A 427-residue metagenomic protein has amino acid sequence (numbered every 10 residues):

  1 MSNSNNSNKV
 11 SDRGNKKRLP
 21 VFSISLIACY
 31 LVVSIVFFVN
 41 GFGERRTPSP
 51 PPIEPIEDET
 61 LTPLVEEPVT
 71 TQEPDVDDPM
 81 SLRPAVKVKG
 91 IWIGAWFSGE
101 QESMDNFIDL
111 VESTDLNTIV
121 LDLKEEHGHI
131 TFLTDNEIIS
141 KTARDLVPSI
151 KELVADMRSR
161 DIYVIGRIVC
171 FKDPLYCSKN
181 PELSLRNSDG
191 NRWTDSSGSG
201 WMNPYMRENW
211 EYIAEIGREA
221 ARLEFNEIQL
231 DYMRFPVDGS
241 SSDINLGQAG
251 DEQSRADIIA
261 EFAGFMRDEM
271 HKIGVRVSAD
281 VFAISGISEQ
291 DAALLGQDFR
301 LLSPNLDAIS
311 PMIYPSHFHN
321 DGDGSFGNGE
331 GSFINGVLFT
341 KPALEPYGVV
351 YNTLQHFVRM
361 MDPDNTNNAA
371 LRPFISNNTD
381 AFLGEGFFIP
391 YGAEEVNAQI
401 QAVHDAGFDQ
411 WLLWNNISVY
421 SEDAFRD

Functional and structural regions predicted by a protein language model:
M1-P20: N-terminal Lys/Arg-rich, disordered targeting/topogenic segments
P79-S98, F171-E219, Q399: Active-site-adjacent "subsite" loops/lids of carbohydrate-active enzymes
W92, I165-D173, Q229, A256-L294 (+2 more regions): Aromatic-lined carbohydrate-recognition surfaces of secreted/lumenal glycan-active proteins
E100-S103, D109-T114, D156, G198-M233 (+2 more regions): An active-site-proximal structural segment forming one wall of the substrate-binding cleft that immediately precedes
D105-G128, A221-E227, A308, V403-Q410: Catalytic domains of carbohydrate-active enzymes, especially glycoside hydrolases
T114-V147, V237-I244: Aromatic-lined carbohydrate-binding/catalytic grooves of carbohydrate-active enzymes
T118-V120, S149-W193, E227-D231: Glycine-rich, aromatic-flanked loop segments that form ligand/cofactor-binding clefts across common enzyme folds
L306-N320, P346-D427: Substrate-binding cleft of secreted/luminal carbohydrate-active enzymes
